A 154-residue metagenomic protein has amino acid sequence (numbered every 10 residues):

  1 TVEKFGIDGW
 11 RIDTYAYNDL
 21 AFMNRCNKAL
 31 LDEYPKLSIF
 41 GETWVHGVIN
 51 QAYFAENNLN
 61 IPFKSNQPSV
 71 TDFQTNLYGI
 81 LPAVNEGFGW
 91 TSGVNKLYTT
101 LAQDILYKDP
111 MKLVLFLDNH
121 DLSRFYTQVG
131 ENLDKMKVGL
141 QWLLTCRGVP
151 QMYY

Functional and structural regions predicted by a protein language model:
E3, R11-D109, L113, E131-K135 (+1 more regions): Active-site-proximal helices and loops of the catalytic beta/alpha 8
G6-I7, G148-V149: A structural motif
F40-G41, P150-Y154: Acidic/polar loop patches that form or flank catalytic/metal-binding clefts of enzymes that bind anionic ligands
F116: Short glycine/serine/threonine-rich phosphate/pyrophosphate-binding segments that cradle anionic phosphate groups
Y126-G130: Short, solvent-exposed helix-loop connector elements
